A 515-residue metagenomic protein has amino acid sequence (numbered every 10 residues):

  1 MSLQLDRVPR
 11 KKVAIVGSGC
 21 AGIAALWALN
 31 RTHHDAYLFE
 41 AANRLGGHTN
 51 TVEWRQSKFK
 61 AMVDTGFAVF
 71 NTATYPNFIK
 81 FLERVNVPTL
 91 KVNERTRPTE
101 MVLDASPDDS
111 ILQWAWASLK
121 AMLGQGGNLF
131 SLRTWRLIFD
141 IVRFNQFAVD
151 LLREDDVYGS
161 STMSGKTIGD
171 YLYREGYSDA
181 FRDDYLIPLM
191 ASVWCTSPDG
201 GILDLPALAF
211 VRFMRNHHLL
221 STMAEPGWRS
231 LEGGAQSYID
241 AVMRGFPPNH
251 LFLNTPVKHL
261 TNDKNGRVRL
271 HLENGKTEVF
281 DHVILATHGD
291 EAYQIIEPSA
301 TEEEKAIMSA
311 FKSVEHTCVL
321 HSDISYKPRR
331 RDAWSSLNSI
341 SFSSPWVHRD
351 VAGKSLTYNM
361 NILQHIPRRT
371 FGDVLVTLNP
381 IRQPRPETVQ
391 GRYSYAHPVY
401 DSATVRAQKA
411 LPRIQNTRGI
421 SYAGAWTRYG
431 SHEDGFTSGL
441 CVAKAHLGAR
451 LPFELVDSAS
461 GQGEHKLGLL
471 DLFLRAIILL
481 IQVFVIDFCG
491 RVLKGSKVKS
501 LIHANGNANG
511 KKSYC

Functional and structural regions predicted by a protein language model:
L5-L38: N-terminal Rossmann-like FAD-binding beta1-loop-alpha1 element of flavoenzymes
A21, R44, D290: Conserved Rossmann-like nucleotide-cofactor binding loop
N30-R55: Glycine-rich FAD pyrophosphate-binding loop
T32, P256-A396: Mid-domain catalytic core of redox enzymes that form a hydrophobic substrate pocket/lid adjacent to a catalytic redox
V52-I79: N-terminal glycine-rich dinucleotide-binding loop that anchors FAD/FMN and/or NAD(P) in oxidoreductases
T72-L205: Mobile amphipathic helical/loop "lid" adjacent to a hydrophobic cofactor/ligand pocket
V211-E273, E278-D281: Helical element adjacent to the flavin cofactor pocket in flavoenzyme catalytic cores
D350-C515: Conserved flavin/dinucleotide-binding core of flavoenzymes
